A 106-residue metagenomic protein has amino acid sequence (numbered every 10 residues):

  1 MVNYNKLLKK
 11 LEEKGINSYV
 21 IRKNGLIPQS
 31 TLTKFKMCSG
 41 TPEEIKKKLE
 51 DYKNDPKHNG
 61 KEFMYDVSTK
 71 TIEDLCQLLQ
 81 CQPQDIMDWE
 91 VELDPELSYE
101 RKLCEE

Functional and structural regions predicted by a protein language model:
M1-G25, K34-M37: A short, Lys/Arg-rich alpha-helix, primarily the initiator
V2-Y4, M37-S39, D55-H58, R101: A short, structure-level motif marking secondary-structure boundaries and short turns
K6, T31, T71-D74: Pre-recognition alpha-helix immediately N-terminal to the DNA-recognition helix within helix-turn-helix or winged-helix
N17, P28-T31, S68, Q82: Short coil turns linking two alpha-helices in DNA-binding domains
G25, K36, T71, L79 (+1 more regions): DNA major-groove recognition helix of helix-turn-helix
T33-K53, V91-L93: Short regulatory "switch" loops immediately downstream of catalytic or recognition motifs within protein catalytic
G40-E43, Q77, M87-E106: Short, charged recognition helix plus adjacent turn of helix-turn-helix-like nucleic-acid-binding domains
K47-E62, S68-D85: DNA major-groove recognition helix of helix-turn-helix/homeodomain DNA-binding modules
